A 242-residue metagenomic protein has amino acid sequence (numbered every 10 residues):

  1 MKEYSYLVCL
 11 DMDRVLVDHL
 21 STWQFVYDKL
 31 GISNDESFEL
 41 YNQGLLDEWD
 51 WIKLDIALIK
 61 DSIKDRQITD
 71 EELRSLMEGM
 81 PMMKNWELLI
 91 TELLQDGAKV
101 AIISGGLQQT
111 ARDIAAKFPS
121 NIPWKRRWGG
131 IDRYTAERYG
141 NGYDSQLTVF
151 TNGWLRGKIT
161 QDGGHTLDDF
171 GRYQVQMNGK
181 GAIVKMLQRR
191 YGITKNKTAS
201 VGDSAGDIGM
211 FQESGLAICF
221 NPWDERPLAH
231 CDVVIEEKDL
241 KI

Functional and structural regions predicted by a protein language model:
K2-C9, D13-P119, R126-D132, G140 (+1 more regions): Alpha-helical substrate-recognition element adjacent to the catalytic core
Y4-Y6, G97-K99, Y191-K197, G215: Short coil/turn segments at beta-strand junctions that form active-site/ligand-binding loops
L16-V17, T22, D61, G79 (+6 more regions): Domain-wide signal for the mature, well-folded portions of proteins, strongly enriched in nucleus-encoded organellar
S104, K195-E237: Acidic, Mg2+-coordinating phosphoryl-transfer loop and its flanking beta/alpha structural elements, shared across
F118-I122, D144-S145, D169, I235-E237: Short, hinge-like loop/turn segments at secondary-structure boundaries
P123, R127, F150, F220 (+1 more regions): Short acidic-hydrophobic, aromatic-tinged amphipathic segments that line or gate anion-handling sites
Q146-A182: Glycine/Thr-rich beta-alpha phosphate-binding loop at enzyme active sites
N178-G206: Conserved Lys-Pro-Asp/Glu-containing loop-to-beta segment of HAD-superfamily phosphomonoesterases, centered on
